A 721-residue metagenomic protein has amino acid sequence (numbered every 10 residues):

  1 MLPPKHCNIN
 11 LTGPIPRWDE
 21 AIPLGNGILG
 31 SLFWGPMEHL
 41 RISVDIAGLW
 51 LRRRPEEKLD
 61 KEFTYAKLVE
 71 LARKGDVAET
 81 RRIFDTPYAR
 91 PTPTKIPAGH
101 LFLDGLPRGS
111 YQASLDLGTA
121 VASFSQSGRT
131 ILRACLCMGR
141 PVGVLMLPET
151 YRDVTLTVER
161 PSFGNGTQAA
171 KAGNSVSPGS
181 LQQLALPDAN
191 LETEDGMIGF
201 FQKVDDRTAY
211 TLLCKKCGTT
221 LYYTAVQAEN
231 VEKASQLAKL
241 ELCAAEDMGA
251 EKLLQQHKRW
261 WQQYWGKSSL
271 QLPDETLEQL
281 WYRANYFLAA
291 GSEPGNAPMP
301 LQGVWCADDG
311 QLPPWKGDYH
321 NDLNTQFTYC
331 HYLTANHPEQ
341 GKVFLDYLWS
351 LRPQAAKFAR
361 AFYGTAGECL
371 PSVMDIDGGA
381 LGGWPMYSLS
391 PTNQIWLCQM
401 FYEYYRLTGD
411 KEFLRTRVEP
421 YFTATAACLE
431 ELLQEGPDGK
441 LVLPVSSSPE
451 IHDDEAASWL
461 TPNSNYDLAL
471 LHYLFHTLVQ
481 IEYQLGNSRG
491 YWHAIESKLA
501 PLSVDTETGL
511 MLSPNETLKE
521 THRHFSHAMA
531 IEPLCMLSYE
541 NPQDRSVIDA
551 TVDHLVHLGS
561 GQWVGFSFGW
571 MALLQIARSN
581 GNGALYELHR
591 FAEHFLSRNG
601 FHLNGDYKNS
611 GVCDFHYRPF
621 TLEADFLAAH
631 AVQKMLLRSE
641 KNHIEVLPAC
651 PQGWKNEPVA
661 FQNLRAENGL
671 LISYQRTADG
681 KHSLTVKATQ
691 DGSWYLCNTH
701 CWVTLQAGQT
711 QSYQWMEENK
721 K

Functional and structural regions predicted by a protein language model:
L2-L381, L441, Y483, R489-G559 (+7 more regions): Aromatic-residue-lined binding/catalytic grooves and analogous aromatic/hydrophobic interfacial grooves in multimeric
D19-L49, R54-P55, K67, K316-E339 (+5 more regions): C-terminal capping/lid segments that line or modulate ligand- or cofactor-binding pockets
R81, K342, R415, E419 (+5 more regions): Conserved positions within tetratricopeptide repeat
G128-L132, C137-V142, E403, L407-F413 (+2 more regions): A conserved hydrophobic secondary-structure block that centers on an alpha-helix together with its immediately flanking
P300-D318, A366-T416, E430-H493: The feature captures the catalytic groove of carbohydrate-active enzymes
N324-F327, N393-Y404, R417-E431, S567 (+3 more regions): Extended, hydrophobic alpha-helical segments in both membrane/secreted and soluble proteins
